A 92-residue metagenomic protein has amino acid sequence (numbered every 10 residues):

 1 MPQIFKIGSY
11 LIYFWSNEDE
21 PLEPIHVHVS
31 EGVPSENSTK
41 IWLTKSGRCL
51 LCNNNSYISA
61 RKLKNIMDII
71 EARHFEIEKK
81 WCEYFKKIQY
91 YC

Functional and structural regions predicted by a protein language model:
M1-I25: Short, charged/polar N-terminal "headpieces" of proteins
M1-Q3, S16-E18, S30-G32, N55-I58 (+2 more regions): Generic structural signal for short, flexible, solvent-exposed coil/loop and linker residues
F14-W15, W42, W81: Tryptophan-centered motif/residue detector
D19-A60: A short, structured beta-strand/loop element
N54-C92: Acidic, low-complexity intrinsically disordered segments
